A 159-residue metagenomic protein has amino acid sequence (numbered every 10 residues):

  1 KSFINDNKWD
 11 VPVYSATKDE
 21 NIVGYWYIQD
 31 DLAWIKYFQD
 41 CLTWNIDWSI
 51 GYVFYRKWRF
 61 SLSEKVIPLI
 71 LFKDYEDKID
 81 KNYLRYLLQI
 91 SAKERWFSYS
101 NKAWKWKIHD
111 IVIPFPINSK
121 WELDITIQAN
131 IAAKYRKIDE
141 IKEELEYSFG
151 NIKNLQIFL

Functional and structural regions predicted by a protein language model:
K1-L32: Low-complexity, Lys/Gly-biased intrinsically disordered segments
F3-K8, Y75-K78, I117-I127: Short, low-complexity cationic-aromatic patches
D6-D10, Y37-Q39, L62-S63, K107 (+1 more regions): Short, well-ordered loop/turn elements at secondary-structure boundaries
W9, W26, W34, W48 (+4 more regions): Cationic, amphipathic, low-complexity alpha-helical segments enriched in hydrophobics plus arginine/proline
V23-Q89: A short beta-sheet element
Q29, Y86-E94, A133, K137-E140: Short, intrinsically disordered, mixed-charge
I67-P68, N82-P116: Specificity-determining recognition surfaces
S98, W104-L159: Amphipathic alpha-helical coiled-coil/heptad-repeat segments
